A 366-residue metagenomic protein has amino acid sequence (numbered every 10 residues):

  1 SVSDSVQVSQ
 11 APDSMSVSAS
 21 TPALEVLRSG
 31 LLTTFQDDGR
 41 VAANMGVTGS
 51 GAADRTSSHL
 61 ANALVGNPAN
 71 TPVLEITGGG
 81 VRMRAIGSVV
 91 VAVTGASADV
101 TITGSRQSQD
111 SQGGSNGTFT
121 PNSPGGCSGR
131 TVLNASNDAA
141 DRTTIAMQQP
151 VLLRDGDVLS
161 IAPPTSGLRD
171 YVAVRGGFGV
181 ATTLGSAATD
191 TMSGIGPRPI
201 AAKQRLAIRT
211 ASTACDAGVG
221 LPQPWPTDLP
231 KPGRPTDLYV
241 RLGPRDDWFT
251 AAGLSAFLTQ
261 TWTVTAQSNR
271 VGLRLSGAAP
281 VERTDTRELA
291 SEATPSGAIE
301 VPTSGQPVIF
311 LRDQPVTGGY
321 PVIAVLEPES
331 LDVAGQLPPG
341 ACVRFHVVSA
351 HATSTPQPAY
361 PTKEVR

Functional and structural regions predicted by a protein language model:
S1-R366: Conserved "landmark" site that anchors the functional core of diverse proteins
